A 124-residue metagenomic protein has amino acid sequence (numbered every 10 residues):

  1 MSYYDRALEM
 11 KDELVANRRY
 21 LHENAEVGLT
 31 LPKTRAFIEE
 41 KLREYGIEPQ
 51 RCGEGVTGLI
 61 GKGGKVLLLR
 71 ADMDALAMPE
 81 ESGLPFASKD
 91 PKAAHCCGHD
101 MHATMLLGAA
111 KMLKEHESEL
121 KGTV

Functional and structural regions predicted by a protein language model:
Y3-H95, D100, T104-T123: Acidic/His- and Gly-rich active-site-bordering loop/insert found across diverse amide/peptide-bond hydrolases
